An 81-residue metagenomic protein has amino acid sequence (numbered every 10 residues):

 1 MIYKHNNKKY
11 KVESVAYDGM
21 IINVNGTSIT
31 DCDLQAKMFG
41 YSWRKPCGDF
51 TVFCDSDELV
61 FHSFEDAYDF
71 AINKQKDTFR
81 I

Functional and structural regions predicted by a protein language model:
M1-C47: Short N-terminal "domain-start" leader segments that mark the transition from disordered tails or signal peptides into
M1-I2, I72, K76-I81: Short intrinsically disordered terminal tails
S28-D31, V52, F79: N-terminal compositionally biased, intrinsically disordered segments and leader/signal-like regions
P46, F61, Q75-D77: Aromatic-enriched hydrophobic runs in primary sequence
G48-D66: A short, exposed loop/beta-hairpin motif centered on an aromatic-Gly-Thr core
